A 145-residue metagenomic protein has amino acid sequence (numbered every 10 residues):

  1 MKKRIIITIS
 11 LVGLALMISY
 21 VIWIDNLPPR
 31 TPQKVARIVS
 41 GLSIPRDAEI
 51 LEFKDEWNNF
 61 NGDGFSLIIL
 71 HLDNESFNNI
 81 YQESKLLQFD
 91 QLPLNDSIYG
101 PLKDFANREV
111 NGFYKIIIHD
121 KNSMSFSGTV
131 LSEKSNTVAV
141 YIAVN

Functional and structural regions predicted by a protein language model:
M1-V21: N-terminal Sec-pathway targeting helices
I9-L14, N26-Q33, F89-Q91, I98-F105: A broad, low-specificity signal for short, low-complexity segments enriched in glycine/proline and polar/charged
M17-E83: N-terminal export/targeting and maturation segments
S43-D63, F105-F126: Short, compositionally biased low-complexity segments enriched in polar/charged residues
F65-L67, F113, S135-T137: A generic structural signal for beta-strand entry/edge sites
N74-N122: Structured, soluble extracytoplasmic/luminal domains of envelope-associated proteins
E83-L86, Y141-N145: Repeat-unit-sized solenoid/scaffold elements
H119-S135, Y141-A143: Short, exposed beta-strand-loop hairpins at the edges of beta-sheets in extracellular/periplasmic proteins
